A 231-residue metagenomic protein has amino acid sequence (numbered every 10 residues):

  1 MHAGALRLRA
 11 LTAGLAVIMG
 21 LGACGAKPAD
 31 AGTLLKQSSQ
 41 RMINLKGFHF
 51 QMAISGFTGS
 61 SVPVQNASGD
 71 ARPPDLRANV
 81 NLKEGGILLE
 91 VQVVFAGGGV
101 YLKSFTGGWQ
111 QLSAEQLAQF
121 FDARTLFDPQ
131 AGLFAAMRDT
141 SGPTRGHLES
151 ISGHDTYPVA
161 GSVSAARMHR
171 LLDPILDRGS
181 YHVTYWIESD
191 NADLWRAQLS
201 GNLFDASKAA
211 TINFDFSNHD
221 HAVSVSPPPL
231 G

Functional and structural regions predicted by a protein language model:
M1-G22: Sec-dependent bacterial lipoprotein signal peptides
C24-G231: Subset-of-secretome marker
